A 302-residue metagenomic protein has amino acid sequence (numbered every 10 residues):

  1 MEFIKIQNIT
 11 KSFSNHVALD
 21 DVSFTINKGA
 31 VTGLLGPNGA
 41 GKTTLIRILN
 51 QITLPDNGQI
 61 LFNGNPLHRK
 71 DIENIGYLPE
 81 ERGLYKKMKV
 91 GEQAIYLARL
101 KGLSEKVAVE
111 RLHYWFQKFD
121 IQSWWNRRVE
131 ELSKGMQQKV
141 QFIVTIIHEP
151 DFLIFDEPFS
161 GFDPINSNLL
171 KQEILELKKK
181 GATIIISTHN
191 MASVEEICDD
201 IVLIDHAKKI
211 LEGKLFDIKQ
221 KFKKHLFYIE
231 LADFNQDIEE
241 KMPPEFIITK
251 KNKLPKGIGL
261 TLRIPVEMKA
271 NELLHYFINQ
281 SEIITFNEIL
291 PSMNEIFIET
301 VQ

Functional and structural regions predicted by a protein language model:
E2-I4, K11-D205, L211: ABC transporter nucleotide-binding domains
Q7, N27, E230-A232, R263-P265: A structural detector for beta-sheet-dominated domains
N65-P66, K209, A232-F234, I264-E267 (+1 more regions): Short, surface-exposed acidic/glycine-rich loop or hinge patches that mediate macromolecular interfaces
Q172-T261: ABC transporter nucleotide-binding domain
R263-Q302: C-terminal coupling/interaction segments
